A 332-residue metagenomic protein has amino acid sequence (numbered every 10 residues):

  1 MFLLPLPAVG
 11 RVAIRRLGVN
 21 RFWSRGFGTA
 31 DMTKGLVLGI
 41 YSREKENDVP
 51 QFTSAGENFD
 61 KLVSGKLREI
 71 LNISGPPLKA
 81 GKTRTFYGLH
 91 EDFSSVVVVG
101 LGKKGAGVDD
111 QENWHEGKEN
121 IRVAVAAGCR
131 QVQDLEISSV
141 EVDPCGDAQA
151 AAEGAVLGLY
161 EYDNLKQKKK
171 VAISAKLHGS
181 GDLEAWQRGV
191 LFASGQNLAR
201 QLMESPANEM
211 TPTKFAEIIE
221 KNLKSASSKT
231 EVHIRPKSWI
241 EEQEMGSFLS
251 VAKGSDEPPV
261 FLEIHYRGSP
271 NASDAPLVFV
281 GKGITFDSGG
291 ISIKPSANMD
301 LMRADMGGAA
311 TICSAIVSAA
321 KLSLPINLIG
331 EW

Functional and structural regions predicted by a protein language model:
F2-A275, K321: Glycine-/small-residue-enriched capping loops at alpha/beta junctions
L101-K103, S255, K282-I284, S288-I291 (+2 more regions): Gly/Ser/Thr-rich helix-start
I219, L277, S292-W332: Alpha-helical metal-binding/catalytic segments enriched in His/Glu/Asp
R235, V280-K282, E331: Generic beta-strand/beta-sheet core signal
E263-A304: Catalytic-core environment of secreted peptidases
